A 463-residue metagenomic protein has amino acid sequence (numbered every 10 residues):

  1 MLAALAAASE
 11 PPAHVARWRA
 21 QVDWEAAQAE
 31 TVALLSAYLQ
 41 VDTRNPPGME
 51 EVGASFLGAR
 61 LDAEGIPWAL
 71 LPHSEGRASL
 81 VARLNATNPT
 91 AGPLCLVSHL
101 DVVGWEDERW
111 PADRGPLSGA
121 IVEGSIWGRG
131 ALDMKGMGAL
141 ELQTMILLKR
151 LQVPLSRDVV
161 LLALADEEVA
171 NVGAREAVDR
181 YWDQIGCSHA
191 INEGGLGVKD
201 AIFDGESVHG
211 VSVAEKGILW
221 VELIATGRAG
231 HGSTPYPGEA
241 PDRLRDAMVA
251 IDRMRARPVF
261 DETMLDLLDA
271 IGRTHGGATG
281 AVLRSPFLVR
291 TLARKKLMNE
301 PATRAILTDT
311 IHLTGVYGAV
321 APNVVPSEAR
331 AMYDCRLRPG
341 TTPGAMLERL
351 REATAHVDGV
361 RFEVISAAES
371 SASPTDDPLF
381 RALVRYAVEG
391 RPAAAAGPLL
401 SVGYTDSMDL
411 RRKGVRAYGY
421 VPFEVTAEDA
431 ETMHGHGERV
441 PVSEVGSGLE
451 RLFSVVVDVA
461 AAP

Functional and structural regions predicted by a protein language model:
M1-A8: Hydrophobic h-region of N-terminal signal peptides that target proteins for export in Gram-negative bacteria
S9, R77, A91, R114 (+6 more regions): Short, solvent-exposed loop/turn segments at the edges of secondary structure
E10-A131, L148-R157: Acidic/His- and Gly-rich active-site-bordering loop/insert found across diverse amide/peptide-bond hydrolases
Q28, W110-P111, V153-P154, S212-I218 (+3 more regions): Short glycine/proline-enriched loop/turn "hinge" motifs that connect secondary-structure elements and lie
R44-P46, E75, N88-P89, L100-G104 (+4 more regions): Solvent-exposed loop/turn segments at secondary-structure junctions within structured extracellular/periplasmic domains
P89-A91, W105, V198-K199, R257-V320 (+5 more regions): An extended, acidic, His-containing surface patch that forms the Zn2+-binding/catalytic region of metallohydrolases
S125-I126, L132-G210: Acidic/histidine-rich catalytic neighborhood of metal-dependent amide-processing enzymes
E176, R180, R228, S233-R257: A short core secondary-structure module
